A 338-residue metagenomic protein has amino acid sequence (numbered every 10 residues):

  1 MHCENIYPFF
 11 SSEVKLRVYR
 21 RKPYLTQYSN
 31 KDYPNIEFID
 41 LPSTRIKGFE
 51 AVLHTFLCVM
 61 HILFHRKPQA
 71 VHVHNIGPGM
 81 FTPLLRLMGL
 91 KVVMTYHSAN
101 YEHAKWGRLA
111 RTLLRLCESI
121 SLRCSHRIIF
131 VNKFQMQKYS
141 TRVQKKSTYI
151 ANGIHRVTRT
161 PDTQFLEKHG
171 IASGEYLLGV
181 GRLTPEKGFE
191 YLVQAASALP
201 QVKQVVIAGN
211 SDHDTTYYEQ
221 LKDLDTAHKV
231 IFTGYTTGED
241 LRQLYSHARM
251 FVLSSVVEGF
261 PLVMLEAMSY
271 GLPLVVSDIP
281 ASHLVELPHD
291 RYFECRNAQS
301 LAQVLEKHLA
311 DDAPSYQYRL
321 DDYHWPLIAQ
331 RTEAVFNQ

Functional and structural regions predicted by a protein language model:
M1, T184-A198: A conserved mid-protein helix/loop that constitutes part of the nucleotide-sugar donor-binding site
N5-K47, F134-S140, H213: N-terminal strand-loop element at the rim of the active site of nucleotide-sugar-dependent glycosyltransferases
R20-Y24, I154, V180, Q204-E219 (+1 more regions): Glycosyltransferase donor-sugar binding loop
Y218-T236: Nucleotide-activated donor-binding/catalytic signature segment of Leloir-type glycosyltransferases, i.e., the conserved
Y235-T236, Q243-A248: Short alpha-helical donor nucleotide-sugar binding micro-motif in glycosyltransferases
V256: Aromatic "clamp/platform" in nucleotide-sugar-dependent glycosyltransferases that forms part of the donor/acceptor
M264, P273-V276: Short hydrophobic beta-strand element within catalytic cores of glycosyltransferases and related nucleotide-activated
D290-A298, E306-A310: Conserved acidic donor-binding segment of nucleotide-sugar-dependent glycosyltransferases
